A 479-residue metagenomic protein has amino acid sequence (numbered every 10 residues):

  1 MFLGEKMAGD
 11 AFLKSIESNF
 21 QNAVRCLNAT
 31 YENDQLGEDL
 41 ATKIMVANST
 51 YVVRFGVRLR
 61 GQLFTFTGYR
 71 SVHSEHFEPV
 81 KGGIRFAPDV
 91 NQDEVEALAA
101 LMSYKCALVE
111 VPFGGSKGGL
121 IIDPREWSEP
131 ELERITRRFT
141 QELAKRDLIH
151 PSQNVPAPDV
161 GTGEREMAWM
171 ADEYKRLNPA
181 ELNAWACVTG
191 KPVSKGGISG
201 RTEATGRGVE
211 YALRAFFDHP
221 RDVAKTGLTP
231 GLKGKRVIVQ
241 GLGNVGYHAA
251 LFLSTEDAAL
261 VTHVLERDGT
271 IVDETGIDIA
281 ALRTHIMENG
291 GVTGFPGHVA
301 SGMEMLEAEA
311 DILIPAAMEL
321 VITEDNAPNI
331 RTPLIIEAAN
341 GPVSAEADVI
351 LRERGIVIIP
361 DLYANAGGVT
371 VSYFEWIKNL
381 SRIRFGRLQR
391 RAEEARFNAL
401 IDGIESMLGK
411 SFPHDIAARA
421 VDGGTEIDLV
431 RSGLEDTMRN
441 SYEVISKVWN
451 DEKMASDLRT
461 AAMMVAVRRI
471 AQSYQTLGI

Functional and structural regions predicted by a protein language model:
L3-D10, D34, F216-F217, N329 (+1 more regions): Adenosine-phosphate binding glycine-rich loop
K6-R54: Short, Gly/Pro- and small/polar-rich lid/capping loops
A11, S15-S18, Q35, V90-D93 (+19 more regions): Conserved active-site and cofactor/substrate-binding residues in soluble primary-metabolism enzymes
T42, S49-P124: Glycine-rich, N-terminal phosphate-binding loop and its surrounding beta-alpha-beta segment
A87, A107-K233: Glycine/serine-rich phosphate-binding loop and adjoining beta1-alpha1 elements at the start of nucleotide-handling
G196-E309: Glycine-rich phosphate/diphosphate-binding loop of Rossmann-like nucleotide-binding domains
G269-I358, Y363: Rossmann-like adenosine-cofactor binding region
